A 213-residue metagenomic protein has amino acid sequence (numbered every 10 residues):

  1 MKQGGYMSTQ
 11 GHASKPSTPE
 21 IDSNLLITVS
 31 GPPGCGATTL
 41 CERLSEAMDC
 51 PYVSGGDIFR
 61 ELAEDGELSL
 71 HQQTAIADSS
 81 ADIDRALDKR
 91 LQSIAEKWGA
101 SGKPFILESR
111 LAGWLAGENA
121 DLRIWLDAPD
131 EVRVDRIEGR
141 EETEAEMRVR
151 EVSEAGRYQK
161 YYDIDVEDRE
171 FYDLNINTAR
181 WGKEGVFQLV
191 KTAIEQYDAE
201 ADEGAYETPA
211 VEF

Functional and structural regions predicted by a protein language model:
M1-N24: Extreme N-terminal, non-catalytic leader segments that precede Walker-type/kinase nucleotide-binding cores
V29: Hydrophobic anchor at the beta1->P-loop junction of P-loop NTPases
P32: P-loop (Walker A) phosphate-binding loop of NTP-binding proteins
C35: ATP-binding Walker
T38: Walker A/P-loop
G55-A116, E131, E141-E146: ATP-dependent small-molecule kinase phosphotransfer cores that center on conserved nucleotide phosphate-binding segments
A81, T143-L189, Y206-F213: Small-molecule kinase domains that catalyze NTP-dependent phosphoryl transfer to phosphate-bearing small molecules
N119-E141: Conserved phosphate-donor/acceptor-positioning beta-strand/loop module used by diverse small-molecule
